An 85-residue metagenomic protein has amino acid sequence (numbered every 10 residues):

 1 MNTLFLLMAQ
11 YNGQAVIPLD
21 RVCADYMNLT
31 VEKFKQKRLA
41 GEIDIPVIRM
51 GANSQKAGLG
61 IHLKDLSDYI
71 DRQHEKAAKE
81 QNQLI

Functional and structural regions predicted by a protein language model:
M1-M8, I43, V47: Short, compositionally biased strand/turn segments that nucleate or flank brief secondary-structure elements
T3-K37: Polyanion-binding surface elements
R21, D65-L66: Short, well-ordered alpha-helical scaffold segment located in the soluble/lumenal catalytic or ligand-binding core
D25-G60, K76-I85: Major-groove DNA-recognition helix of helix-turn-helix-type DNA-binding domains
L66-K76: C-terminal structural segments of small proteins and small subunits
